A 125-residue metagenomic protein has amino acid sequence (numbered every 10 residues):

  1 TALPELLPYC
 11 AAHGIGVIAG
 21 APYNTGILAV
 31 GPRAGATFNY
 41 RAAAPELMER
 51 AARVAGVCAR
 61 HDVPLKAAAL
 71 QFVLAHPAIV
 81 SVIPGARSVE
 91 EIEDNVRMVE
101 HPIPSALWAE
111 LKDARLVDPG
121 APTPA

Functional and structural regions predicted by a protein language model:
T1-R115, T123-P124: Beta/alpha (TIM)-barrel catalytic core signal, keyed to glycine-rich beta->alpha loops juxtaposed to Asp/Glu that bind
